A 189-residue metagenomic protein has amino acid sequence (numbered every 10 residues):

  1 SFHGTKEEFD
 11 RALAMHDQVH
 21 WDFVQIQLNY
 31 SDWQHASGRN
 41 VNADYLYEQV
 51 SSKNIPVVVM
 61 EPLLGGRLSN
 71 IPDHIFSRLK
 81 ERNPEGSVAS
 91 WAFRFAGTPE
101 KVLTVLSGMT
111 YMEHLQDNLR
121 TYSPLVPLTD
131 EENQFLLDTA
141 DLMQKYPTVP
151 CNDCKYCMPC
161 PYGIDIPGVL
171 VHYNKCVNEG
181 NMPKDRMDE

Functional and structural regions predicted by a protein language model:
H3-E7, I26-W33, M60-G65, T110: Active-site beta-loop-alpha junctions enriched in small/polar residues
T5, R39, E85-G86: A conditional alpha-helix N-cap/helix-loop micro-motif detector
K6-H20: Distinct, well-ordered alpha-helical segments
E8-A12, N40-Y45: Alpha-helical scaffolding within the catalytic cores of extracellular/periplasmic polymer-degrading hydrolases
A12-L13, H35-G38, S69-I71, D117-N118: Short, well-ordered secondary-structure micro-motifs
H20, Y45-E189: Structured C-terminal cap/extension of enzyme domains
W21-H35, N83-E85: Acidic, His- and aromatic-enriched active-site or binding-groove loops in soluble protein domains that engage sugars
S37-N40, S52: Intrinsically disordered, low-complexity coil segments
